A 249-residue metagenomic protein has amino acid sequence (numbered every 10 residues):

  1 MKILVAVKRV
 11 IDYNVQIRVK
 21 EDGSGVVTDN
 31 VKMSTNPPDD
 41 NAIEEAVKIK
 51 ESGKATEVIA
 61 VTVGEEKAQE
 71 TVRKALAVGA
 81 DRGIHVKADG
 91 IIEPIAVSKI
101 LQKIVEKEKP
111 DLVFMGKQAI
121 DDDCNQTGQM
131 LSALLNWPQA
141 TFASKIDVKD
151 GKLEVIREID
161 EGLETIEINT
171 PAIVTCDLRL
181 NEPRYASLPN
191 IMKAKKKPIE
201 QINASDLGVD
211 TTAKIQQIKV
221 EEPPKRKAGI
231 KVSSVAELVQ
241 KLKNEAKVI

Functional and structural regions predicted by a protein language model:
M1-I249: N-terminal glycine-rich FAD/FM-binding segment characteristic of electron-transfer flavoproteins
